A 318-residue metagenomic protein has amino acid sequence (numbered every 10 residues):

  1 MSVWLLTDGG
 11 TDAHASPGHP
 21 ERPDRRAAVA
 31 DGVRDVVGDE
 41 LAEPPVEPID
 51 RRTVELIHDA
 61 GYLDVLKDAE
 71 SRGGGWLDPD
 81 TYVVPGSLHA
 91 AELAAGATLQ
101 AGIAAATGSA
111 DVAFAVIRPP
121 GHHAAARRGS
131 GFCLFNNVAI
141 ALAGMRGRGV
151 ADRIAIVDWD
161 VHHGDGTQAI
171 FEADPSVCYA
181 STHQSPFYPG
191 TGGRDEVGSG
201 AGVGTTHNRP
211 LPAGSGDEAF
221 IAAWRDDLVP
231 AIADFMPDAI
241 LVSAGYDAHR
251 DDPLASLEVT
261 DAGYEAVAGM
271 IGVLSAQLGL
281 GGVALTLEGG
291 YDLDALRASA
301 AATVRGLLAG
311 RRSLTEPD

Functional and structural regions predicted by a protein language model:
M1-D318: HDAC/HDAC-like amidohydrolase catalytic core signature
